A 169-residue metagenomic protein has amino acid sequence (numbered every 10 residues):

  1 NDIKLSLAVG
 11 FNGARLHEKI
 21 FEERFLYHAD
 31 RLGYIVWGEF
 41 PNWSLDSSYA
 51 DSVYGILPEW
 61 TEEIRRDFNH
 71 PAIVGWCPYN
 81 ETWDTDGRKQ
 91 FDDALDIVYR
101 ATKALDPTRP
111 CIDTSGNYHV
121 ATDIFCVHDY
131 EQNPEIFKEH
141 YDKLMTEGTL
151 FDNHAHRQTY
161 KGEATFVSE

Functional and structural regions predicted by a protein language model:
N1: Glycine-rich phosphate-binding "P-loop"
L5, G13-E169: Substrate-binding/catalytic cleft of secreted carbohydrate-active enzymes, primarily glycoside hydrolases
V9: Metal- or metallocofactor-binding catalytic centers and their adjacent structured scaffolds across diverse enzyme
